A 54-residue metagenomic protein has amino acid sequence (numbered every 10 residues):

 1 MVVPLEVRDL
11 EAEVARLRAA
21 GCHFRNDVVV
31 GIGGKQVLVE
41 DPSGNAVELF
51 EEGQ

Functional and structural regions predicted by a protein language model:
P4-R8, E40: Short hydrophobic/aromatic beta-strand micro-patches that form the beta-sheet surface supporting nucleotide- or nucleic
V14-Q54: Vicinal oxygen chelate
